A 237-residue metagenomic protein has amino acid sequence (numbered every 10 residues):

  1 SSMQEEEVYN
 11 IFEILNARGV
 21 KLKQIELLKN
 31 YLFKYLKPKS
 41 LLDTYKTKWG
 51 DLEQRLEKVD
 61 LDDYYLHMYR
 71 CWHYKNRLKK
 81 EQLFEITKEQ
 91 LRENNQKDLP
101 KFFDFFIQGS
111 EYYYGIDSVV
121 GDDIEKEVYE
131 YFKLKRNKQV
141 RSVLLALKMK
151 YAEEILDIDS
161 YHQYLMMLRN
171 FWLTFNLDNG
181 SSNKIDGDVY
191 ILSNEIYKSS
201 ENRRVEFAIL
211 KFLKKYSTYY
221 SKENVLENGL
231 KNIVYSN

Functional and structural regions predicted by a protein language model:
S1: Long, basic N-terminal domains or extensions that often function in RNA/ssDNA interaction or organelle/cellular
E5-V8, G19: Flexible loop/turn segments at secondary-structure boundaries
I25-S236: A cross-family structural signal marking well-folded subdomains
